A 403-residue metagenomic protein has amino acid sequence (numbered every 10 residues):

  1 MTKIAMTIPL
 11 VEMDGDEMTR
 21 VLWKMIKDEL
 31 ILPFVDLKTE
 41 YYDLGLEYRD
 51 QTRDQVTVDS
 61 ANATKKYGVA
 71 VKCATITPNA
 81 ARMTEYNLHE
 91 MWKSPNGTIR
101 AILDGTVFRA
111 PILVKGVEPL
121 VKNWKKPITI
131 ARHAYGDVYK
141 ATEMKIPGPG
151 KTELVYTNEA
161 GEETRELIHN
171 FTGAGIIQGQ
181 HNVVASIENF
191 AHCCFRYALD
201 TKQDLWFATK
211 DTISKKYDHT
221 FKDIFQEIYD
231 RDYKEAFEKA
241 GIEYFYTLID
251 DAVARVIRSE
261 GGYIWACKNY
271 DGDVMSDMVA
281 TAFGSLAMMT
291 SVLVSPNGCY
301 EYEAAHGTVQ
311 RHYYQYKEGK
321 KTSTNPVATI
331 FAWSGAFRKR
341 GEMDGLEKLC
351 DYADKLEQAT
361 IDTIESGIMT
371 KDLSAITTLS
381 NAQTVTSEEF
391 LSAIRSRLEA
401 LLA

Functional and structural regions predicted by a protein language model:
T2-M6, M18, L22-W23, D28-T52 (+1 more regions): N-terminal alpha-helical transmembrane segments of multi-pass membrane transport and channel/translocase proteins
M6-M25, E29, L154-T247: Glycine-rich phosphate/diphosphate-binding loop of Rossmann-like nucleotide-binding domains
V35-Y41, T201-T209, Y233-Y246, G341-A353 (+1 more regions): Flexible, glycine/charged-enriched surface loops at secondary-structure junctions
L46-S60, K222-Y263: N-terminal small/polar loop signature for handling phosphorylated ligands or for N-terminal nucleophile
E47-E159, E163, Y270, V274: N-terminal glycine-rich phosphate/adenylate-binding segment common to multiple enzyme folds
A134-Y135, K140-A191, A198, M343-L346 (+2 more regions): Glycine-rich phosphate/pyrophosphate-binding loop and the adjoining helix
V256-K355, A359-S366: Glycine-rich phosphate/nucleotide-binding loop
